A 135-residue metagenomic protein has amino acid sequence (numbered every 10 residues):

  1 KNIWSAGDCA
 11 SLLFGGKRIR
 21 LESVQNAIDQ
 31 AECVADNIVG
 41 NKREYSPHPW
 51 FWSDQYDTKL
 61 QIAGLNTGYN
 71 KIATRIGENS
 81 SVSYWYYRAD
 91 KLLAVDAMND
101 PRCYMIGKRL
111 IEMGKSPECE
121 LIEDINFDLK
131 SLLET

Functional and structural regions predicted by a protein language model:
N2: Conserved catalytic motifs of the protein kinase core domain
C9-M105: Mid-to-C-terminal Rossmann-like scaffold of FAD/NAD(P)H-dependent oxidoreductases
Q25-I28, G114, L133: Generic low-complexity, intrinsically disordered sequence content enriched in small uncharged/hydrophobic residues
Q61-T67, K115, C119-I122: Short, positively charged
P101-E120: A short, polar/charged loop-to-alpha-helix boundary motif
S116-T135: Cysteine/selenocysteine-centered motifs that mediate thiol-based redox chemistry or coordinate metal-sulfur cofactors
